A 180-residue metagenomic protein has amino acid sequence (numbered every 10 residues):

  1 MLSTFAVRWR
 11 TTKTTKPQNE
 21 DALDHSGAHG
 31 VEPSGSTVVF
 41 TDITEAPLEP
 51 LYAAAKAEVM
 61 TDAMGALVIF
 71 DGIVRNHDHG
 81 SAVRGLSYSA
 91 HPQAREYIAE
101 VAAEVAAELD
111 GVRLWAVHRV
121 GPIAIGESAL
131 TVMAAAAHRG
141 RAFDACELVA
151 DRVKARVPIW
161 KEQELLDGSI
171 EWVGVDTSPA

Functional and structural regions predicted by a protein language model:
L2, V7-A129, A135-E147, D151-A180: N-terminal, polar/charged subdomain of small-to-medium soluble alpha/beta proteins
